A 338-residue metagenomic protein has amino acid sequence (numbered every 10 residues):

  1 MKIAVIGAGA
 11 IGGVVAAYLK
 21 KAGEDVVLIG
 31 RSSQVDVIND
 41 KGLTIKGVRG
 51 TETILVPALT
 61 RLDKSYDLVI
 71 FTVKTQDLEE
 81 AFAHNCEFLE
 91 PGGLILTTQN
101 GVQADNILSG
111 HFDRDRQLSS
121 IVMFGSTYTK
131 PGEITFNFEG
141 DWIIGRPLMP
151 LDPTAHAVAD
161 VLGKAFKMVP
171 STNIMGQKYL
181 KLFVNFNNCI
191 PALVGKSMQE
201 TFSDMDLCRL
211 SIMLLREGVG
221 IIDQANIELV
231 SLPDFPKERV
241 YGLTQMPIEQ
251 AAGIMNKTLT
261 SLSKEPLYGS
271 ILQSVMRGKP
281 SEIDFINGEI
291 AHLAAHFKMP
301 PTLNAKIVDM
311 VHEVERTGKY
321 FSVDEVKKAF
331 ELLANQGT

Functional and structural regions predicted by a protein language model:
M1, D67, G140: Nucleotide donor/acceptor-binding cores
M1-G47, T51: NAD(P)+-binding Rossmann beta1-loop-alpha1 motif at the extreme N-terminus of oxidoreductases
K2, D25, K167, E228 (+1 more regions): Residue-level detector of anion-binding/catalytic polar loops
G30-S32, R49, T60-L62, Q99 (+4 more regions): Residues at the C-termini of beta-strands that transition into short coil/loop
V37, F88, H111-R116, F136-P236: Internal alpha-helical scaffold of NAD(P)-dependent oxidoreductase catalytic cores
E52-E133: Rossmann-like NAD(P)(H) cofactor-binding subdomain of soluble oxidoreductases
I212, R216-V219, D223-T338: NAD(P)-dependent Rossmann-like dehydrogenase/reductase catalytic/cofactor-binding core
